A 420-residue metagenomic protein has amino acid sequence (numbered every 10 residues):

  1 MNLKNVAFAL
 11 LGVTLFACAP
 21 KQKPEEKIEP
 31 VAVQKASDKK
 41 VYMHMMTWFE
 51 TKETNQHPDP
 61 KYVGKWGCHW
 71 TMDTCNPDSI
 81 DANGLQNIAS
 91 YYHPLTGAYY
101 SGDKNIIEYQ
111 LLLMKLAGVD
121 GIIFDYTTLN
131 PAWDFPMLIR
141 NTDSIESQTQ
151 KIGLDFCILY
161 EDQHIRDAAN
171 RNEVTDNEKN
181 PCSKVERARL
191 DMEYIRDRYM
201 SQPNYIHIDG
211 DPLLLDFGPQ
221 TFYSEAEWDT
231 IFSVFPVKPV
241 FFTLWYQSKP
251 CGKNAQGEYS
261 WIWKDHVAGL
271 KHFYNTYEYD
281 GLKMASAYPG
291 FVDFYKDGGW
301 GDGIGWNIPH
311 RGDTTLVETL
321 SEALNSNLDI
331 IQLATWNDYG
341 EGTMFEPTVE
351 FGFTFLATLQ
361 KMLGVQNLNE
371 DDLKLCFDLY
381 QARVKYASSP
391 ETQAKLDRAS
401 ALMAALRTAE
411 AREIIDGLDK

Functional and structural regions predicted by a protein language model:
M1-A7: Bacterial N-terminal signal peptides that target proteins for export
L10-V13: Short, linear, compositionally biased motifs with a strong N-terminal bias
F16-A17: C-terminal motif of bacterial Sec signal peptides marking the signal peptidase cleavage site
E26-K420: Glycan-processing catalytic domains of CAZymes
